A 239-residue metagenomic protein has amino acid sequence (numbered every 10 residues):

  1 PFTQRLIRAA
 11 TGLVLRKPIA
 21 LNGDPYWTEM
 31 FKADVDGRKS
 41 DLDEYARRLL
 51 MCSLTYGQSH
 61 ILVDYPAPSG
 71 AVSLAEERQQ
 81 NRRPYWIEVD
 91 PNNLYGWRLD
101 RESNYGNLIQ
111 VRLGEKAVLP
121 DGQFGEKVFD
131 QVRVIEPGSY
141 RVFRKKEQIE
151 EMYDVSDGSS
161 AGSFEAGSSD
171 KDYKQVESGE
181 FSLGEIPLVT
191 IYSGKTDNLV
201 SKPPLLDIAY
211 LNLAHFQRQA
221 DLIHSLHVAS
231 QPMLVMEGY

Functional and structural regions predicted by a protein language model:
P1-L94: Extended, helix-rich architectural segments
L50-T55, D100-N104, V132-V134, G179-F181 (+1 more regions): A general structural signal for short secondary-structure junctions and capping/turn motifs
G57-S59, I109, Q231-P232: Structural beta-strand/beta-sheet cores of well-ordered domains, especially the beta-sheet scaffolds that support
D64, G114-K116, R218: Structured loops at beta-to-helix junctions and adjacent beta-edge loops in soluble globular domains
A67-S69, A117-L119, D221: Short loop/turn segments at secondary-structure transitions that flank enzyme active sites
E77-V134: Glycine-rich, Trp-frequent "lid" loop and neighboring beta-strands that shape and gate the flavin cofactor pocket
I109-G162, G167-D172, E185: N-terminal, leucine/charged-rich tether regions that mediate assembly and partner docking in large macromolecular
S156-Y239: Extended, charged amphipathic alpha-helical segments
